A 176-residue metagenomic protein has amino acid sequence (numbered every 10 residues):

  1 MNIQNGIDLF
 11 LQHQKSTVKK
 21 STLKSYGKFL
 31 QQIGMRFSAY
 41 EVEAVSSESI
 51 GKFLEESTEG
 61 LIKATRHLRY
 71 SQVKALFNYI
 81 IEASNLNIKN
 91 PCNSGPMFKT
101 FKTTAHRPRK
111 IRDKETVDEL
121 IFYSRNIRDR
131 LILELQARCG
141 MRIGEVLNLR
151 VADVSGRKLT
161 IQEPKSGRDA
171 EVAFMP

Functional and structural regions predicted by a protein language model:
I3, T22, R69, D113 (+2 more regions): Hydrophobic (often cysteine-bearing) scaffold residues that line and stabilize catalytic clefts of nucleotide/cofactor
N5-H106: N-terminal core-binding DNA-recognition domain of tyrosine recombinases/integrases
L23, V73, I132-L133, G140 (+1 more regions): Alpha-helix N-cap/helix-start motif at helix boundaries, enriched for small hydrophobics
S47, E55, F122, N148 (+1 more regions): Phosphate-coordinating loops and pocket residues in cytosolic domains that bind phosphorylated ligands
T100-D118, S166-P176: DNA breakage-rejoining catalytic core of tyrosine-based enzymes
K114-I143: Basic, Lys/Arg- and aromatic-enriched nucleic-acid-binding interface segment
C139, N148-P176: Conserved tyrosine-mediated DNA breakage-rejoining catalytic core shared by Y-recombinases
